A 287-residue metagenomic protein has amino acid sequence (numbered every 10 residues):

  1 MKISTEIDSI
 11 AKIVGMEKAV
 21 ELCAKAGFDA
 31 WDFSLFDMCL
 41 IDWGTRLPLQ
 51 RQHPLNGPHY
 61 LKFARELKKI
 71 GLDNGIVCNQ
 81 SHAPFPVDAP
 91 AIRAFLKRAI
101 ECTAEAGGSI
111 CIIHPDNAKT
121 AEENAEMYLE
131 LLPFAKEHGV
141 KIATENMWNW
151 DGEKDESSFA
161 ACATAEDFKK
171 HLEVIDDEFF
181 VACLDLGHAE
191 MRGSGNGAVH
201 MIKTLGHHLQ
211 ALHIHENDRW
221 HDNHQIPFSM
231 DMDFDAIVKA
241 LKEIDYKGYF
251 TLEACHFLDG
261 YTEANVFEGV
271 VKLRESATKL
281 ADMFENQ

Functional and structural regions predicted by a protein language model:
M1-D29, F36-L40, R65, L72 (+4 more regions): Histidine-acidic metal/acid-base catalytic patches
I10, P84-P86, N117-K119, N149-W150 (+1 more regions): Solvent-exposed loop/turn segments at secondary-structure junctions within structured extracellular/periplasmic domains
F28-E126, K136-K141, K247, C255-F257: Structural motif corresponding to the early beta-alpha repeats
R46-Q52, W150-G152, W220: Short glycine/proline- and charge-enriched loop/turn segments that cap or connect secondary-structure elements
P48-G57, S157-S158, H224-F228: Short glycine-enriched, charge-decorated loop/helix-capping segments at active-site entrances that position
A118-Y128, K154-A161: Active-site cleft segment of glycoside hydrolase catalytic domains centered on the general acid/base Glu
M127-L129, P133, E173: Histidine/acidic residue-rich metal-binding segments in metalloenzymes
A143-G152, L184: Aromatic-lined carbohydrate-recognition surfaces of secreted/lumenal glycan-active proteins
